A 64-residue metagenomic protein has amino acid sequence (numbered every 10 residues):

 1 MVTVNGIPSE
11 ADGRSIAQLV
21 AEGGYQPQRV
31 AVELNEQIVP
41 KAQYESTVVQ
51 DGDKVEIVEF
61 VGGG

Functional and structural regions predicted by a protein language model:
M1-G63: Ubiquitin-like/PB1-type beta-grasp interaction modules and other compact soluble beta-rich domains
